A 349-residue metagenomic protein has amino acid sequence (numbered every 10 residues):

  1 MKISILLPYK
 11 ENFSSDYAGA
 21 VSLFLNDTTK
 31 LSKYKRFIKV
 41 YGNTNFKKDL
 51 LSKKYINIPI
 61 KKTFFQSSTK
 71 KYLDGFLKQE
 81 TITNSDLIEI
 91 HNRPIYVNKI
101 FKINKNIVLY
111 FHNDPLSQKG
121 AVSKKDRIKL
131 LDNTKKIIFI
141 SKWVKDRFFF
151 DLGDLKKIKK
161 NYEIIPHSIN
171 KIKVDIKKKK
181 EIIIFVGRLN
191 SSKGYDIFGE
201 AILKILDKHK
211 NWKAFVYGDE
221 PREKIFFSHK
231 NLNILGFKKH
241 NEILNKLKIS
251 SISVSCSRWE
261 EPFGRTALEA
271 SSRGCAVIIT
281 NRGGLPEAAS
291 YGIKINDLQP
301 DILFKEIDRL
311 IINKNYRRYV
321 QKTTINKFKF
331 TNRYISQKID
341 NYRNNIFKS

Functional and structural regions predicted by a protein language model:
S4-L6, I138, K173-K193, G199-L203: Conserved donor-binding/catalytic core segment of Leloir-type glycosyltransferases
L6-S15, F24-S67: N-terminal strand-loop element at the rim of the active site of nucleotide-sugar-dependent glycosyltransferases
I90-I95, F111: Short His-centered aromatic/hydrophobic patch
G120, D132-K160: A short, active-site helix/loop in glycosyltransferases that binds the activated sugar's phosphate group
K173, I312-K348: A charged, aromatic-enriched C-terminal amphipathic alpha-helix characteristic of glycosyltransferases across folds
E223-L244: Nucleotide-activated donor-binding/catalytic signature segment of Leloir-type glycosyltransferases, i.e., the conserved
K248-P262, C275: Acidic donor-binding loop of glycosyltransferase active sites
G292-D301, I307-K314: Conserved acidic donor-binding segment of nucleotide-sugar-dependent glycosyltransferases
